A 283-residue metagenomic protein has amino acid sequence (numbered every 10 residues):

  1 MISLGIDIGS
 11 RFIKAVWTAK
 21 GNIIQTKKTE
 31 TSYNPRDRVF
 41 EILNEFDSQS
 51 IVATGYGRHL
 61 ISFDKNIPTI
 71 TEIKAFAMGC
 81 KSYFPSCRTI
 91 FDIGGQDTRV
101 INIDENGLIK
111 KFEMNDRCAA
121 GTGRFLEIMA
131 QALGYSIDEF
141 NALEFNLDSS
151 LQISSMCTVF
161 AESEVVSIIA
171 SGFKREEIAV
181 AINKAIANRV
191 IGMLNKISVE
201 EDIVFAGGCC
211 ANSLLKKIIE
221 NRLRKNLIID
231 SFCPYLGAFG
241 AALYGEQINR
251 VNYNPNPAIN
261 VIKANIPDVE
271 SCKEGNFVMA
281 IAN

Functional and structural regions predicted by a protein language model:
M1-E72, K217-I229, V251-N283: N-terminal glycine/serine-rich phosphate-binding loop of ATP-dependent small-molecule kinases, especially carbohydrate
D7-R11, Y56, I93-D97, G207-C209: A short acidic Gly-Thr/Ser loop motif
E30-T31, I67-A77, F91-G95, E113-G121 (+3 more regions): Active-site nucleophile and cofactor-binding loops and adjacent substrate-binding regions of central metabolic enzymes
G57, L194-R222, C233-G237: Glycine-rich phosphate-binding loops at beta-strand->alpha-helix junctions
E72-A132: Glycine-rich phosphate-binding loop of actin/hexokinase-like ATP-binding domains
L108-S149, P234-G237, L243-Q247: Glycine-rich phosphate-binding loop plus the immediately following alpha-helix
A161-N195, P234: Adenine-nucleotide phosphate-binding core of ATP-dependent small-molecule kinases
